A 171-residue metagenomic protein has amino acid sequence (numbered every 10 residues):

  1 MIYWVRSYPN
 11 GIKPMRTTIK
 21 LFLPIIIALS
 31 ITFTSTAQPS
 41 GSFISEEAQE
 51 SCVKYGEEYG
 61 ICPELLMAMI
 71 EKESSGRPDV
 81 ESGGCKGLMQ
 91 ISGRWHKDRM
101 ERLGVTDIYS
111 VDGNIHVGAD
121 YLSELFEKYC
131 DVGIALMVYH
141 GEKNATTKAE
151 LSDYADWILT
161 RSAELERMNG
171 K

Functional and structural regions predicted by a protein language model:
K13-L23: Bacterial N-terminal signal peptides that target proteins for export
F22-T32: Bacterial N-terminal signal peptides
T34-T36: Membrane-interface motif at the C-terminal end of an N-terminal transmembrane signal
Q38-K171: Catalytic glycan-binding domains that act on GlcNAc-containing polysaccharides
